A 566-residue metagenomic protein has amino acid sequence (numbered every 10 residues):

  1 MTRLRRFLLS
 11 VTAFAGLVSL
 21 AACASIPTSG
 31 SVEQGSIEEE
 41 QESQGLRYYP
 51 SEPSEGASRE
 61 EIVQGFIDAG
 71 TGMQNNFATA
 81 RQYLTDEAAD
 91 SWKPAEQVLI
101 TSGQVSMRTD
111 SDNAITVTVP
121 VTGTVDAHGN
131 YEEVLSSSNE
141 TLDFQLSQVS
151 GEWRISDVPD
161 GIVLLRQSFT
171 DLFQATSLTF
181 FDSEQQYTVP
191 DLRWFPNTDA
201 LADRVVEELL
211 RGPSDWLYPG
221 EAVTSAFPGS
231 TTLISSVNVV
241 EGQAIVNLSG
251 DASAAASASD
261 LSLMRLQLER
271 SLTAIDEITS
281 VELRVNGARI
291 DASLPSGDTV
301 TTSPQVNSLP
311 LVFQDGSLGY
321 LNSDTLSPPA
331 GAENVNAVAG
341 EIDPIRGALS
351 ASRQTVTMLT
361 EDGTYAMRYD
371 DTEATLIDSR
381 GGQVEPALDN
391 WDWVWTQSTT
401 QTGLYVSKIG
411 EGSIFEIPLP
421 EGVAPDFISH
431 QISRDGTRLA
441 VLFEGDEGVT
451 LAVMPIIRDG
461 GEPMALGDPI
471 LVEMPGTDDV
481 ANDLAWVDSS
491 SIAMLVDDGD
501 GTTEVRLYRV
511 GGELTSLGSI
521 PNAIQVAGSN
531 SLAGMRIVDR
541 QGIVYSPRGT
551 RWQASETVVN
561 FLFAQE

Functional and structural regions predicted by a protein language model:
M1-A21: Sec-dependent bacterial lipoprotein signal peptides
S10, A21-E566: Bimodal "functional hotspot" detector
